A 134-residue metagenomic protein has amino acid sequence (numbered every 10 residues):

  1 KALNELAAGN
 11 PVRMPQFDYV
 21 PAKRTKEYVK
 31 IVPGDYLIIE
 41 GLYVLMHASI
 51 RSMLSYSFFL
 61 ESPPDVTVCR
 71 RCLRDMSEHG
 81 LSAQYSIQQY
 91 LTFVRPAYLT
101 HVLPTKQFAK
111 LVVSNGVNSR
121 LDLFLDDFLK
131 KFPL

Functional and structural regions predicted by a protein language model:
K1-Y36, Q88: ATP-dependent small-molecule kinase phosphotransfer cores that center on conserved nucleotide phosphate-binding segments
A8, V32-P33, L73, R95-L134: NTP-dependent small-molecule kinase module
P11-M14, S62-T67, Q84: Conserved Switch II/interswitch segment of TRAFAC-class P-loop GTPases
F17-R24, I50, L103, Q107: Short capping/connector residues at structural and topological boundaries
Y19-V20, E40, V94-R95: A conditional alpha-helix N-cap/helix-loop micro-motif detector
T25-E78: ATP-dependent NMP and nucleoside kinases share a basic, alpha-helical "lid"
Y85-Y90, F124: An accessory alpha-helical subdomain
